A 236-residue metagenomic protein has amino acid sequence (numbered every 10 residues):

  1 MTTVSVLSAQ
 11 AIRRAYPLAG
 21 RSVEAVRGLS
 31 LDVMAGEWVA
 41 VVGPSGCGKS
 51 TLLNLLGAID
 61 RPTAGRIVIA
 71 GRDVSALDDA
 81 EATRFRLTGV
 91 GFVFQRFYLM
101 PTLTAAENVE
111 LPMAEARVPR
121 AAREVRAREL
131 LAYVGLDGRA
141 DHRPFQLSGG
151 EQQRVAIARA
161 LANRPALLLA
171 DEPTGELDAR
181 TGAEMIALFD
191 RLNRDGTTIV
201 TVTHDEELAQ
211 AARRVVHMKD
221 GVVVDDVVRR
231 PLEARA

Functional and structural regions predicted by a protein language model:
M1-A15, D225-A236: ABC-family P-loop ATPase nucleotide-binding domain
V4-M218: ABC family nucleotide-binding domain
E206, V222, R230: Residue-level detector of flexible, active-site-proximal loop/helix-junction positions within diverse enzyme catalytic
V215-V227: H-loop (His-switch) and adjacent beta-strand-loop-beta switch element of ABC-type ATPase nucleotide-binding domains
